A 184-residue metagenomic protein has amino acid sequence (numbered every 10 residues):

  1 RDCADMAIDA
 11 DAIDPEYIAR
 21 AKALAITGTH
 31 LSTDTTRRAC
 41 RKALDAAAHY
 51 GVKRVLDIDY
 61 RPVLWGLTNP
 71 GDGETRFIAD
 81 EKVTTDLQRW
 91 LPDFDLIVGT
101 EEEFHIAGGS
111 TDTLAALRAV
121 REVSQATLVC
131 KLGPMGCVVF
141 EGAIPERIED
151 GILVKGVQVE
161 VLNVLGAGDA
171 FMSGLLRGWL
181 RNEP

Functional and structural regions predicted by a protein language model:
R1-R38: Conserved phosphate-binding/catalytic loop of the ribokinase/pfkB sugar-kinase fold
D2, I58, K155-Q158: Residues at the C-termini of beta-strands that transition into short coil/loop
D14, L87, V161: Acidic, amphipathic alpha-helical patches
E16-A19, W90, R121-E122, V164: Solvent-exposed alpha-helices and their adjacent loops that cap or buttress functional pockets in soluble metabolic
A23-A119, A126, M135-C137, G142: Conserved beta-alpha-beta core of the PfkB/ribokinase-like small-molecule kinase fold
D45-H49, K82, G109-P184: Conserved phosphate-binding/catalytic region of the ribokinase-like
